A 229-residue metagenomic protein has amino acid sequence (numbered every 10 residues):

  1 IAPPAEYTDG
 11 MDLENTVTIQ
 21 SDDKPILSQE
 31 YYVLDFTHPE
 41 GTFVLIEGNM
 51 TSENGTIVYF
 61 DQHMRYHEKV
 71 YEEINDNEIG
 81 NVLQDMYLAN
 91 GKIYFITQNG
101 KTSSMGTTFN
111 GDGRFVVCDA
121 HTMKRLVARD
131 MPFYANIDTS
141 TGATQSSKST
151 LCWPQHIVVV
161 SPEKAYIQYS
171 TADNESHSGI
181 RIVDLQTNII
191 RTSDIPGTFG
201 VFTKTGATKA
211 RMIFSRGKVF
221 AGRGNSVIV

Functional and structural regions predicted by a protein language model:
A5-N15: Short glycine/proline/serine/threonine-rich loop/turn segments at secondary-structure transition edges
D35-H63: An edge-strand/N-cap motif at the start of beta-rich repeat modules
P39-G41, N90-G91, P162-E163, A210 (+1 more regions): Short coil/turn segments that connect the beta-strands within blades of beta-propeller domains
G48-S52, G100-F109, T171-S176, V219-F220: Short glycine/acidic-enriched loop and turn motifs that connect beta-strands
D61-M64, D119-M123, D184-N188: Short loop/turn segments that connect beta-strands within beta-propeller blades
Y66-D76, R125-N136, I190-G197: Beta-propeller fold detector
E78-Y87, A135-V158, D194-G217: Repeated scaffold domains used in trafficking and secretory/extracellular systems, primarily beta-propellers
